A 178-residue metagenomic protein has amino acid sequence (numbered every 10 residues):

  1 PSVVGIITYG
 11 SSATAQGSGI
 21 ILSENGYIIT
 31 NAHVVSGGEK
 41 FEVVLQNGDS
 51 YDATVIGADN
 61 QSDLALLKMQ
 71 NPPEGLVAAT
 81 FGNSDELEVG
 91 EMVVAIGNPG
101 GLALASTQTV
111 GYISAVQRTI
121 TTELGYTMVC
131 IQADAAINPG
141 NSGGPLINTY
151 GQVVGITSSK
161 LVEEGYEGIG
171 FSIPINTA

Functional and structural regions predicted by a protein language model:
P1-A178: Serine-dependent protease modules
